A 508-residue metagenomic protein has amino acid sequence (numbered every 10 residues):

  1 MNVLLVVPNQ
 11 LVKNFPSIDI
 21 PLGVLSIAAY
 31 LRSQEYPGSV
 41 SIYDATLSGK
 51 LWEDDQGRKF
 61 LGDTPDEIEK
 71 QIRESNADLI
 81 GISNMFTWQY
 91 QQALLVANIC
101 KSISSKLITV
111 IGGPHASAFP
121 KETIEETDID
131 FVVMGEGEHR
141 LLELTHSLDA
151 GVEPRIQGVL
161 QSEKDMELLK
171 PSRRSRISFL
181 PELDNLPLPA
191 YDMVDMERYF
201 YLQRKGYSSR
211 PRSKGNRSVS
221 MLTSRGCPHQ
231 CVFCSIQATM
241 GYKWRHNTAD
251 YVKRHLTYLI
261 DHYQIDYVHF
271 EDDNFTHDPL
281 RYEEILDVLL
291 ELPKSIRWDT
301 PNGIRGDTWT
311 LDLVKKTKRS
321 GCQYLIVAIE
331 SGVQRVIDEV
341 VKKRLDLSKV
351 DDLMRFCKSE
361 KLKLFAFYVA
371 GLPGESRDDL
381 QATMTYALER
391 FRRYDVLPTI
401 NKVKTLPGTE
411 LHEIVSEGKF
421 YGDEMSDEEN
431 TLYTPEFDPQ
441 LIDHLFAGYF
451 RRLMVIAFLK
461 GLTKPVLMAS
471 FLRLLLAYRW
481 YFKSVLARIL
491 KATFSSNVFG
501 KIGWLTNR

Functional and structural regions predicted by a protein language model:
M1-K253, H262-Q264: Acidic, low-complexity intrinsically disordered segments
N2-V6, K13-F15, S39, E69 (+3 more regions): Radical SAM enzyme core and accessory elements
E35-P37, K101-K106, D128, L290-I296 (+2 more regions): Short helix-capping segments at alpha-helix termini
G49-L51, P120, H229, L280 (+4 more regions): Flexible glycine/acidic-rich beta-alpha junction loops that bind and position SAM and/or redox cofactors in anaerobic
F86, H115, N274-T276, I304-G306 (+3 more regions): Active-site-proximal loop/turn and secondary-structure-junction residues that shape catalytic pockets, frequently
P120-E126, L313, G374-E389: Catalytic cores of alpha/beta
L180-P181, P189-F367, T385: Radical SAM [4Fe-4S] cluster-binding motif and immediate context
